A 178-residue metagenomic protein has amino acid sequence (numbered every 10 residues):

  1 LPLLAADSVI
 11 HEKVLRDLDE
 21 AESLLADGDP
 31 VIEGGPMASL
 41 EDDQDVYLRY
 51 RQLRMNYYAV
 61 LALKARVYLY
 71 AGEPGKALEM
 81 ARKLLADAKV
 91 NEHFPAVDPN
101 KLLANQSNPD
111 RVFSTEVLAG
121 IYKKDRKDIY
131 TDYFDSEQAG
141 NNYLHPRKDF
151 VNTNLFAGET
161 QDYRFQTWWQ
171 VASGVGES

Functional and structural regions predicted by a protein language model:
L1-S178: Structured, solvent-exposed acidic/aromatic patches
